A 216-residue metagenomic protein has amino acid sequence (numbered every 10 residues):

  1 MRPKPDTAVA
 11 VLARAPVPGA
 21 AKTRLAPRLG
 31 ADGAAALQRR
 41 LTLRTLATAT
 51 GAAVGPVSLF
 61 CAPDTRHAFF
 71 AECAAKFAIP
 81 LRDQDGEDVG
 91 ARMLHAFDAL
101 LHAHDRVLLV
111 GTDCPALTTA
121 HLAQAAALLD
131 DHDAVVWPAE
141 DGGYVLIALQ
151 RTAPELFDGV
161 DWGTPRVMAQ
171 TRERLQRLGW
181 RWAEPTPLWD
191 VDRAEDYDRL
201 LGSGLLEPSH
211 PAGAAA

Functional and structural regions predicted by a protein language model:
M1-L25: N-terminal nucleotide-binding beta1-loop-alpha1 segment
A36-G55: A short, N-terminal amphipathic alpha-helix
G55-I79: Acidic donor-binding segment of Leloir-type glycosyltransferases
A71-R106, V167: Short phosphate-binding loop-to-helix
L108-V110: Short aromatic-hydrophobic micro-motifs that form the base-stacking/packing surface for donor nucleotide recognition
L117-D141: Conserved donor-nucleotide/metal-binding helix-loop-beta segment in metal-dependent transferases, i.e., the alpha-helix
A153-R174: Short, glycine-/small-residue-rich phosphate/pyrophosphate-handling segment
A169-A216: Conserved alpha/beta core of the MobA/IspD/sugar-nucleotide pyrophosphorylase nucleotidyltransferase superfamily
